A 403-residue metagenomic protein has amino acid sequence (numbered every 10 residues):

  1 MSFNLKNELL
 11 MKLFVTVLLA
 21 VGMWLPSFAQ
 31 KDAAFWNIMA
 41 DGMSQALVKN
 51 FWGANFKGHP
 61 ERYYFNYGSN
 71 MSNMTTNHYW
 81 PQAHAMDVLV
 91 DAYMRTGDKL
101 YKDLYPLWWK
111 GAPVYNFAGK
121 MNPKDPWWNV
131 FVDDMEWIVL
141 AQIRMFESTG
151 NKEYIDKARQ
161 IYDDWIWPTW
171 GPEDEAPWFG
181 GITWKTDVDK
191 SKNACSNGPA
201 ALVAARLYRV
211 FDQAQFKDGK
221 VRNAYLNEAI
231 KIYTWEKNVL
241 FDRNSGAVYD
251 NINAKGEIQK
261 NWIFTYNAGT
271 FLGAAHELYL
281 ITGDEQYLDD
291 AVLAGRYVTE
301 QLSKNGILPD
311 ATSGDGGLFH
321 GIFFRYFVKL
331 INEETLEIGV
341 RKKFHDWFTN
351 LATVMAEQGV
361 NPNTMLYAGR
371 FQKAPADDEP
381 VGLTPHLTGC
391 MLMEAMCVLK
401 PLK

Functional and structural regions predicted by a protein language model:
M1-K31: Bacterial Sec-dependent N-terminal signal peptides
D32-M86, A92-D133, F146, P168 (+5 more regions): CBM-like carbohydrate-recognition segments
L100-V210, A214, L226-N227: Extended ligand-binding groove/face enriched in aromatic
E136, G198-P199, T265-E277, G295 (+2 more regions): Aromatic- and acid-rich polysaccharide-binding/catalytic face of secreted or lumenal carbohydrate-active enzymes
N197, A204-L207, V221-L278: Active-site cradle of extracellular carbohydrate-active enzymes
A214-K220: Intrinsically disordered, low-complexity Ser/Thr- and acidic-rich flexible linkers and loops, especially at boundaries
